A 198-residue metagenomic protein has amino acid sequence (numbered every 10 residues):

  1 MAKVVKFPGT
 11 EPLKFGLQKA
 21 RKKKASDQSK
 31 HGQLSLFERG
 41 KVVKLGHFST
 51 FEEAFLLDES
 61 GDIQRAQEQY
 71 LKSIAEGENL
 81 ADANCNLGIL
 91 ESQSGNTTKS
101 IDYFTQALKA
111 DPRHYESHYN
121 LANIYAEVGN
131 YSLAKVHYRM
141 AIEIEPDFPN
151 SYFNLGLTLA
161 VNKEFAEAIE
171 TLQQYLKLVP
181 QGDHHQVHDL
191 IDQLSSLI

Functional and structural regions predicted by a protein language model:
M1-S49: Long, contiguous interaction/recruitment modules in multidomain scaffold/adaptor proteins
V42-D82, I89-Q93: Alpha-helical segment of the N-proximal tetratricopeptide repeat
H47, A81-D82, Y115-E116, P149-N150 (+1 more regions): Helix-start (N-cap) detector for alpha-helical repeat units in TPR-like alpha-solenoids, especially tetratricopeptide
E59-K72, Q93-Q106, E127-M140, N162-Q174 (+2 more regions): Structural signature of tandem alpha-helical TPR/SEL1-like repeats, specifically the intra-repeat loop/turn
E76, A110, I144, L178-V179: Structural marker of alpha-solenoid helical repeat scaffolds
L90, I124, T158, Q193-L194: TPR/TPR-like alpha-solenoid repeats
